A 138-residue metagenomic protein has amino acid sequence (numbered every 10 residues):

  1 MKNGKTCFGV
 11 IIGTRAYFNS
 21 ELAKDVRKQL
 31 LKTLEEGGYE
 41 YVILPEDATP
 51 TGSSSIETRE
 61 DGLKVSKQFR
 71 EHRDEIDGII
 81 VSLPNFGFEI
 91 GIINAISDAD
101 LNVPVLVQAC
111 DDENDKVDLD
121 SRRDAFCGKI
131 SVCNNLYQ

Functional and structural regions predicted by a protein language model:
M1-Q138: Metallocofactor- and cofactor-centric catalytic cores in central/energy metabolism, strongly enriched
